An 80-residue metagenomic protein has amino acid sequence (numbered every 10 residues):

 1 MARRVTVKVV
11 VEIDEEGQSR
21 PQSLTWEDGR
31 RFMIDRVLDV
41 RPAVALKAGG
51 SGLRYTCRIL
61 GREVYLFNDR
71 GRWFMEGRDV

Functional and structural regions predicted by a protein language model:
M1-V80: Cysteine-centric segments in proteins
